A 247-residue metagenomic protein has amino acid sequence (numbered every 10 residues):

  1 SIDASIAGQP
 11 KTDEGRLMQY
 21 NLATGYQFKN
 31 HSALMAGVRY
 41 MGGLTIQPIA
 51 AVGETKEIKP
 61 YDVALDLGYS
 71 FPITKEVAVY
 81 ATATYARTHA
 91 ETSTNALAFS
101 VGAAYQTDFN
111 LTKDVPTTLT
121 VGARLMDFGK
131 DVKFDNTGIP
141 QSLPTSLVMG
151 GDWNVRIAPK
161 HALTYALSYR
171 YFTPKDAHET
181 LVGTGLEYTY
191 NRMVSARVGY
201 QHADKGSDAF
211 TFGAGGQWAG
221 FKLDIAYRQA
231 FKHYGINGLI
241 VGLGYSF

Functional and structural regions predicted by a protein language model:
S1-F247: Subset of outer-membrane beta-barrel
